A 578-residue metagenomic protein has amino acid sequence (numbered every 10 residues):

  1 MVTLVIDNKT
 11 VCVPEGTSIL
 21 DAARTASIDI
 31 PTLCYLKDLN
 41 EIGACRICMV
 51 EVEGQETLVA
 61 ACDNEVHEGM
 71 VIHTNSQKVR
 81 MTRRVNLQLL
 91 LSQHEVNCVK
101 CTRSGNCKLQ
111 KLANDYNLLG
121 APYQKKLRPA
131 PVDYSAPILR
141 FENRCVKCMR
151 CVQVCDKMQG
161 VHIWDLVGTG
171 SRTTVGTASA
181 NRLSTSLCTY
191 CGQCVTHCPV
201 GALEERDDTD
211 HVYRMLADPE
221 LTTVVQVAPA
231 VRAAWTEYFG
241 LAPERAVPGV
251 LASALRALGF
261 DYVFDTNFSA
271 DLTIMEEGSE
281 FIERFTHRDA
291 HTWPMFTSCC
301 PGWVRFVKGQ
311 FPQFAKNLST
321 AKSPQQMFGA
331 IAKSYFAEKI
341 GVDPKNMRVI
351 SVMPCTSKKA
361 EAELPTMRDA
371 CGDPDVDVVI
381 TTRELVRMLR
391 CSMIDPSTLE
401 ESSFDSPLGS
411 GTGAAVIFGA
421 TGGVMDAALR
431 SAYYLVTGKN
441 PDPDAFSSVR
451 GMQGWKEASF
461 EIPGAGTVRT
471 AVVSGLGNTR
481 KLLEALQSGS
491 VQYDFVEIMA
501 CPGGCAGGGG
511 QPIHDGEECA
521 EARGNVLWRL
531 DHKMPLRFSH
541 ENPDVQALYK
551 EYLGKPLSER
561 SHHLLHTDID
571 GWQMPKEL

Functional and structural regions predicted by a protein language model:
M1-L4: Short structural boundary motif marking the start of a folded domain
I6-K9, E53-G54: Short strand-turn-strand beta-turns centered on an Asx-Gly dipeptide
K9-E15: A short N-terminal beta-strand-loop micro-motif at the entrance of redox/enzyme domains
V11, D133, N143, S186 (+3 more regions): Residues that cap or flank secondary-structure elements
P14, A136, V146, T189 (+2 more regions): Residue-level recognition of alpha-helix initiation/capping sites
E15-V79, L91, E205-L578: Iron-sulfur-associated redox domains of electron-transfer enzymes in respiratory and anaerobic energy metabolism
R46-Y190, T196, L203-T222: Fe-S ferredoxin-like electron-transfer domains and their immediately adjacent linker/connector regions across
Q159, C198, F336-I340: Structural motif corresponding to the C-terminal cap of alpha-helices
